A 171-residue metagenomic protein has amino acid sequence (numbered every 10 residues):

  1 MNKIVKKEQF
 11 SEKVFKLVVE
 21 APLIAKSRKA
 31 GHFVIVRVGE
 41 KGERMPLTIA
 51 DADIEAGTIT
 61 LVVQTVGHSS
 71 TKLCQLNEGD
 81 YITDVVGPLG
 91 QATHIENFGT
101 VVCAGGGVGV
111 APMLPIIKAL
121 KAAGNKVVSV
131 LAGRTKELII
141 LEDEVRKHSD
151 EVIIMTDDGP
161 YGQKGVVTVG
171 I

Functional and structural regions predicted by a protein language model:
M1-E78: Ferredoxin-reductase
H68-I171: FNR/FR-type flavoprotein reductase catalytic core
